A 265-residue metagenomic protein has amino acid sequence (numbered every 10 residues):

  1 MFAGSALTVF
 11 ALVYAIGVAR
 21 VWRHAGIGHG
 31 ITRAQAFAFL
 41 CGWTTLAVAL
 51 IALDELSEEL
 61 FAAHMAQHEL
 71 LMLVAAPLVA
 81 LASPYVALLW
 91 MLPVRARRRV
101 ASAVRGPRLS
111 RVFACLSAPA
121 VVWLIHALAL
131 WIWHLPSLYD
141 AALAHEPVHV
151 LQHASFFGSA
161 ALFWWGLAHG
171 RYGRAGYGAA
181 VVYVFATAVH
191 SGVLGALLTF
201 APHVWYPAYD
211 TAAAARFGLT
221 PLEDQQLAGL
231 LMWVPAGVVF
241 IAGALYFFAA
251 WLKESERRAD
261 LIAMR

Functional and structural regions predicted by a protein language model:
M1-R265: Alpha-helical membrane segments of multi-pass proteins
